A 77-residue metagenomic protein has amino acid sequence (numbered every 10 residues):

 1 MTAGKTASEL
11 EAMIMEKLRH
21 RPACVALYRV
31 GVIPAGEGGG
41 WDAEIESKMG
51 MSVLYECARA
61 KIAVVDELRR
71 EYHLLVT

Functional and structural regions predicted by a protein language model:
M1-R29: N-terminal acidic leader/helix
R19, I33-T77: Detector for the mature cores of small, proteolytically processed and post-translationally modified peptide effectors
